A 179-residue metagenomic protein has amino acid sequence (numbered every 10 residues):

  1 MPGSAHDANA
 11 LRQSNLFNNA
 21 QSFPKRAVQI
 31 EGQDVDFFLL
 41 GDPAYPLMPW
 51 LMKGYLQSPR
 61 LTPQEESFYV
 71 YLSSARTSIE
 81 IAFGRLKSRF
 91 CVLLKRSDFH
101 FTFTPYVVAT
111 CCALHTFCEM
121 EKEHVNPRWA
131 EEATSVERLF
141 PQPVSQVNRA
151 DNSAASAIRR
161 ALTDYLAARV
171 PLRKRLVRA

Functional and structural regions predicted by a protein language model:
M1-A179: Short, well-ordered secondary-structure "scaffold" segments embedded in the functional core of diverse domains
